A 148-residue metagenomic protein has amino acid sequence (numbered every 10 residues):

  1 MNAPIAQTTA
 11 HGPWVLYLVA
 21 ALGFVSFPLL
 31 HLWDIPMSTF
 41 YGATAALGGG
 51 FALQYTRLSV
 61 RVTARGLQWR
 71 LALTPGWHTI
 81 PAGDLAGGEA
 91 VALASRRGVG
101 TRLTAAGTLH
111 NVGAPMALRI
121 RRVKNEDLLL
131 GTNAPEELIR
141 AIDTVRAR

Functional and structural regions predicted by a protein language model:
M1-D34, A105, L109-A117, D127: N-terminal membrane-targeting/pre-transmembrane regions
F24-S26, G42-G48: Extracytoplasmic beta-rich ectodomain segments of secreted or membrane-anchored proteins
W33-T44: Hydrophobic alpha-helical transmembrane segments
G50-G66, R70-L71: Transmembrane-cytosolic junction motif
T56, W69-A134: Non-transmembrane, membrane-adjacent beta-strand/coil modules in membrane-associated proteins and peripheral
A134-R148: Cytosol-/stroma-facing membrane-proximal "stalk/adaptor" domains immediately downstream of transmembrane anchors
